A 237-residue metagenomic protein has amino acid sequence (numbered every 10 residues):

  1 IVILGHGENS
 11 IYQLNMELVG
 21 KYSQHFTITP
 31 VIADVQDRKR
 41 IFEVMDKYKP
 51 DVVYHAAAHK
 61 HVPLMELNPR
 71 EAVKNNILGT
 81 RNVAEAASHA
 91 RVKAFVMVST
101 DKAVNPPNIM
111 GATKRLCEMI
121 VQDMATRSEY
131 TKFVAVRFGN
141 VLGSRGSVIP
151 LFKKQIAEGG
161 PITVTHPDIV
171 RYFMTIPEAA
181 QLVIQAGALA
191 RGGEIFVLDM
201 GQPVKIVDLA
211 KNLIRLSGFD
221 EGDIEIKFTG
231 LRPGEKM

Functional and structural regions predicted by a protein language model:
I1-D51: N-terminal Rossmann/SDR dinucleotide-binding element
P30, A72, F95, F133-V136: Hydrophobic/aromatic anchor residues within beta-strands of the central parallel beta-sheet of Rossmann-like
V31-I32, K74, H166, F228: Conserved residues in the N-terminal Rossmann fold of short-chain dehydrogenase/reductase
M45-Y54, V62, V92: Proline-aspartate-enriched helix->loop->beta-strand connector
H59-M119, D123-M124: Conserved Rossmann-fold NAD(P)-dependent oxidoreductase catalytic core, especially the SDR/UDP-sugar
I120-V170, E194-I195, I224-T229: Conserved beta-loop-beta element that borders a ligand/cofactor-binding pocket
P150-I162, R171-I195, K211-F219: Alpha-helical substrate-binding/gating segment
L189-M237: Mid/C-terminal beta-alpha module of Rossmann-like enzyme folds, strongest in SDR-family dehydrogenases/epimerases
